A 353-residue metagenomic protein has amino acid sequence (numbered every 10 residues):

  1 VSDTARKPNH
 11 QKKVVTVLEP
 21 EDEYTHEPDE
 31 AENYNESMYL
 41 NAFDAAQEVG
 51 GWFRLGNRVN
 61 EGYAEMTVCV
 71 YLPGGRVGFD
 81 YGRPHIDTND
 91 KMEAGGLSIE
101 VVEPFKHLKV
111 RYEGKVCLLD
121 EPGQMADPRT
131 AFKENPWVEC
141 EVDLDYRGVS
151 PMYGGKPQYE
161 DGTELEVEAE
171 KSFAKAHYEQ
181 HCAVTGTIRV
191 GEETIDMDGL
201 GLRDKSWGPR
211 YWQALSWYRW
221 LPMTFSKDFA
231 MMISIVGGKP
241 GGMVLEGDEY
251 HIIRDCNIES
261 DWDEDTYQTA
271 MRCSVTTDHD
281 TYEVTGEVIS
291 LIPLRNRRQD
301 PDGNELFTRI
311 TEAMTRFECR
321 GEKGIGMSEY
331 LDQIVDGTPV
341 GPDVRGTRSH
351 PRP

Functional and structural regions predicted by a protein language model:
S2-P353: Structured soluble/peripheral alpha/beta segments that form catalytic or ligand/cofactor-binding pockets
